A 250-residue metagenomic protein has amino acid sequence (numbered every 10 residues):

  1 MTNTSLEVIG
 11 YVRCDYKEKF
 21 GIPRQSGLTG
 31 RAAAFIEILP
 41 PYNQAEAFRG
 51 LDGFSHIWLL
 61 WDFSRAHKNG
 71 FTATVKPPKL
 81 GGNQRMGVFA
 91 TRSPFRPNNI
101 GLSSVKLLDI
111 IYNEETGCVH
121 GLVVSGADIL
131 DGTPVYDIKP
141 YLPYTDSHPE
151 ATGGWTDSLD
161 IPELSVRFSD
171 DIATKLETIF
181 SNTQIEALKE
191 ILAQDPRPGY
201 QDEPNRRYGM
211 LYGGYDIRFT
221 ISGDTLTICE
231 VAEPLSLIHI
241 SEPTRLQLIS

Functional and structural regions predicted by a protein language model:
M1-A45, L51-G53, P143-E190, R206: Arg/Lys-rich, positively charged N-terminal/basic patches that mediate binding to nucleic acids
T2-V8, F95-V105, G213: Short coil-to-beta-strand transition motifs
K17, I110-C118: Short, conserved beta-turn/loop elements at beta-strand boundaries and strand-helix junctions
R49-G101, L192, Y200-P204: Active-site-adjacent substructure of cysteine-protease-like catalytic cores
L51-I57, I161-L237, S241: Basic, Lys/Arg-enriched alpha-helical interface segments
H120-D157: Flexible glycine-rich active-site/ligand-binding loops centered on an Asp-His dyad
I238-S250: Single conserved hydrophobic/aromatic residue that forms the stacking wall/gate of nucleotide- or nucleobase-binding
